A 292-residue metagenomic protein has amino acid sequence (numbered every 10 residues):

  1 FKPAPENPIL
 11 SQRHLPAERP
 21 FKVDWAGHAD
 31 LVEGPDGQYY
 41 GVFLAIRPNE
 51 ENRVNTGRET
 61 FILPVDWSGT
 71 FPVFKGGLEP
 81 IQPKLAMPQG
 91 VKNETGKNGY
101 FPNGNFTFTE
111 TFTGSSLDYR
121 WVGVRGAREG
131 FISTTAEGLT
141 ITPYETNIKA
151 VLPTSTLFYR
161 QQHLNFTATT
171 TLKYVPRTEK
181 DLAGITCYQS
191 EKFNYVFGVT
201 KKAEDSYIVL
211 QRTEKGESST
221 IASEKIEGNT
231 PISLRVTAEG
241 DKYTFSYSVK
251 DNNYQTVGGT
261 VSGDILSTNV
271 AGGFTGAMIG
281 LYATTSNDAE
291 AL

Functional and structural regions predicted by a protein language model:
F1-L292: Carbohydrate-active catalytic/glycan-binding domains of CAZyme proteins, especially the secreted or lumenal ectodomains
